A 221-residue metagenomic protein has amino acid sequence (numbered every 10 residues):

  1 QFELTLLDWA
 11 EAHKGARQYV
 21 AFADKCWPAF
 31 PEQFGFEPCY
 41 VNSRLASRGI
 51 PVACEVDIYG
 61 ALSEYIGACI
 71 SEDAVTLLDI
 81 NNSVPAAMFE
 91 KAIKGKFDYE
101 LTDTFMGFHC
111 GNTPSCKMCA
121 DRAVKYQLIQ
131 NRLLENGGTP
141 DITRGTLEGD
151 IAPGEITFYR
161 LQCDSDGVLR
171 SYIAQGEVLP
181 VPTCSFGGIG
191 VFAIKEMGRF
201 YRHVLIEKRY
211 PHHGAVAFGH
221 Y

Functional and structural regions predicted by a protein language model:
F2-Y221: Anaerobic metallocofactor- and corrinoid-dependent redox/one-carbon enzyme cores, especially those from methanogenesis
